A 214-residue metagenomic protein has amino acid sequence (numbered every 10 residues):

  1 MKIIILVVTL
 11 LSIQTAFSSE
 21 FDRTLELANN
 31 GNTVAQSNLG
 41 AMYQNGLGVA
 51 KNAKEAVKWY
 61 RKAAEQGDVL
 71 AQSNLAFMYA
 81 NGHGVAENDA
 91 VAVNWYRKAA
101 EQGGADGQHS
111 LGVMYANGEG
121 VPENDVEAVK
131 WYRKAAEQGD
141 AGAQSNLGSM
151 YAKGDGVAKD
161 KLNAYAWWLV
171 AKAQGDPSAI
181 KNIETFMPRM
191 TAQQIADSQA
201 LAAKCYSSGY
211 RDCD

Functional and structural regions predicted by a protein language model:
F17-L47, K62, D214: N-terminal segments that cap or nucleate solenoid repeat domains
L27, K62-A63, K98-A99, K134-A135 (+1 more regions): Canonical positions in the second alpha-helix
N29-N32, N45-L47, N52, E65-D68 (+10 more regions): Short helix-capping/linker turns of helical repeat alpha-solenoids
N38-N45, V49, N74-N81, V85 (+3 more regions): Hydrophobic face of amphipathic alpha-helices that form TPR/SEL1-like repeat modules and related alpha-solenoid
D176-D214: Terminal, low-structured helical/coil segments at or just beyond the last alpha-helical repeat
